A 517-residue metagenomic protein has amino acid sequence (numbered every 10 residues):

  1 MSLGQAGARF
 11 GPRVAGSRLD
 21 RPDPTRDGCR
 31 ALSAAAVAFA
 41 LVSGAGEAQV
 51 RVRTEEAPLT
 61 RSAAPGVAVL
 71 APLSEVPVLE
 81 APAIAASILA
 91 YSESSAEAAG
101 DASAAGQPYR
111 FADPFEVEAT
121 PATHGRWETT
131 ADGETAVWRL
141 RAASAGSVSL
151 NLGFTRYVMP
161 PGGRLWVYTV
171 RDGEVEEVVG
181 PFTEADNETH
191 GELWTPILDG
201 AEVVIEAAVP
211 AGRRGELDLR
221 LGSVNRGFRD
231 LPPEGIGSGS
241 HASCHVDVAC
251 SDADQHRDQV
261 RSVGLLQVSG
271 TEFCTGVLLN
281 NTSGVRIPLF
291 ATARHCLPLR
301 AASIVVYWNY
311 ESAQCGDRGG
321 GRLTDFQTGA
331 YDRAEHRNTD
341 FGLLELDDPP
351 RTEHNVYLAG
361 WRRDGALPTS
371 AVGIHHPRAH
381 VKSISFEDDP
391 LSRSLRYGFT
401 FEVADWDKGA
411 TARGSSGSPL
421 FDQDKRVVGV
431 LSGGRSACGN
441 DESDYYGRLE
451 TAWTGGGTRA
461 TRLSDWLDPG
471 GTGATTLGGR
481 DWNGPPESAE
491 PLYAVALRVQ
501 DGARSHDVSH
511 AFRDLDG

Functional and structural regions predicted by a protein language model:
S33-V42: Bacterial N-terminal signal peptides
A48-W138, A185-N280, R480-N483: Protease-domain processing segments flanking chymotrypsin-fold serine proteases, especially trypsin-like
S144-N151: Extended extracellular/luminal ectodomain segments enriched in beta-structured repeat modules
P160-G173: Short, surface-exposed beta-strand/strand-loop-strand elements in extracellular ectodomains
I197-A404, D422: Serine endopeptidase catalytic core focused on the charge-relay Asp
V277-I287, G409-L431: Catalytic nucleophile loop of clan PA
E311-L343, D347-Y357, R378, S436-E490: C-terminal cap/linker of serine protease catalytic domains
A489-G517: Beta-propeller-forming repeat regions
